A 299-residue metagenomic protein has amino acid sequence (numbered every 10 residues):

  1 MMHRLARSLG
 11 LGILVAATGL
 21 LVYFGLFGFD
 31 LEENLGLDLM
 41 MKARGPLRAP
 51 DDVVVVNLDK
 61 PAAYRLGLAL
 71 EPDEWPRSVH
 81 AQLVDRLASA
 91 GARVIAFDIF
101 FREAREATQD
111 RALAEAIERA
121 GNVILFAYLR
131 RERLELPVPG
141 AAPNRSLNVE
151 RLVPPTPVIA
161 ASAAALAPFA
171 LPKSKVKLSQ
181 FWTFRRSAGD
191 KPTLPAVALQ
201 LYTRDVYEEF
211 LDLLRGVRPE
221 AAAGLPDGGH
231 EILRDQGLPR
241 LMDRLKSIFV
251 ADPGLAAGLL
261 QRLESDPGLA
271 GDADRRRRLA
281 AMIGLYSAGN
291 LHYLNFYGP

Functional and structural regions predicted by a protein language model:
M2-P299: Non-transmembrane functional regions of envelope-associated proteins
